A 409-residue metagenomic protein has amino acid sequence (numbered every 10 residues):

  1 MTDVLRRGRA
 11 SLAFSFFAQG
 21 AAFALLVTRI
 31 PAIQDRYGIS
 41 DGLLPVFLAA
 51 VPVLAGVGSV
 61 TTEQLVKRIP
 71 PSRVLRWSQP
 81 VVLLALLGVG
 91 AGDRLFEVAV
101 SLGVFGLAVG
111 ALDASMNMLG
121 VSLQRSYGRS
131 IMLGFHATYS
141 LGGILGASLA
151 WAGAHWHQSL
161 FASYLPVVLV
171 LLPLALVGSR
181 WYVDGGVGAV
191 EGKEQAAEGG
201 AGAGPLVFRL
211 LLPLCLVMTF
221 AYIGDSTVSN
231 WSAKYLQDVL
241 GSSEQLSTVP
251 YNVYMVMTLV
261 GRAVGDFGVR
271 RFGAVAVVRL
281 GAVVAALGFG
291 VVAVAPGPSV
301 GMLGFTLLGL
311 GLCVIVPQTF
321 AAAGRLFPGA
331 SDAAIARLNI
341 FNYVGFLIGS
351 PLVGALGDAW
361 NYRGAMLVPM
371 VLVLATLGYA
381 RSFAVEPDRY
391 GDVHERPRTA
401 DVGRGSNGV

Functional and structural regions predicted by a protein language model:
T28-G42, N230-L246: Short amphipathic helix-loop junctions that connect adjacent transmembrane helices in Major Facilitator Superfamily/SLC
I33-Q34, L65-V66, A152-H157, L236-Q237 (+3 more regions): Interfacial helix-cap and linker-helix signal at transmembrane-aqueous boundaries of multi-pass secondary transporters
G38, P70, A91-F96, G241 (+3 more regions): Helix-breaking motifs and short loop linkers at transmembrane-helix boundaries and internal kinks in secondary membrane
V46-E63, N252-V264: Central cavity-lining transmembrane alpha-helices of secondary-active solute carriers, predominantly the Major
G58-P71, A154, G261-A274, G357-D358: Helix-to-loop junctions at the C-terminal end of transmembrane segments in multipass secondary transporters
S72-L75, Q79, V278, M366: Primarily marks hydrophobic transmembrane alpha-helices of the MFS/SLC 12-helix fold
L102-A137: Cytoplasmic helix-loop-helix junction between adjacent transmembrane helices in 12-TM secondary transporters
F135-G186: Helix-loop-helix hairpin linking two adjacent transmembrane segments in secondary transporters
